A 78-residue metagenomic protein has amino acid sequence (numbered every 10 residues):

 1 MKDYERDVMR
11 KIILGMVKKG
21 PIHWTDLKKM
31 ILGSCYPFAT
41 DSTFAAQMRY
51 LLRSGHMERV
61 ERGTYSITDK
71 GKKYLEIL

Functional and structural regions predicted by a protein language model:
M1-G20, L78: Short alpha-helical segments that sit at the start of domains
R6, R62-L78: Short, cationic-aromatic polyanion-contact patches
I22-L32: Short acidic, hydrophobic short linear motifs in intrinsically disordered regions
I31, C35, G55-H56: Short amphipathic alpha-helical interaction patches enriched in hydrophobic/aromatic residues with interspersed Lys/Arg
P37-R53: Short amphipathic alpha-helical interaction segments
L52-R62: A short, conserved structural fragment
